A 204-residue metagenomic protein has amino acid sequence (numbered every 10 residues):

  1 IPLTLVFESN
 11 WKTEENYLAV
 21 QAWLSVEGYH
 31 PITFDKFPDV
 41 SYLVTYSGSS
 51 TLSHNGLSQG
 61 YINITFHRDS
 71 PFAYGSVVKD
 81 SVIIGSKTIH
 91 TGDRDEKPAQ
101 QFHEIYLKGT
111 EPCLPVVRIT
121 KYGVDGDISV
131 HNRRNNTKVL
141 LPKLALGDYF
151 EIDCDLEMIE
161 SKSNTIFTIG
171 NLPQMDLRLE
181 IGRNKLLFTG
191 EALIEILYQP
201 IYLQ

Functional and structural regions predicted by a protein language model:
I1-W11, S58-F72, N184: Oligomerization/assembly interface segments of phage tail-like spikes and tubes
P2-E27, P31: Compositionally biased, low-complexity regions
L5, F34, Y46, R68 (+2 more regions): Hydrophobic side chains in beta-strands
E15-L24, Y61-I62, V78-V82: "Short basic amphipathic alpha-helical interaction patches in structured regions
W23-G28, H54-G56, H67, G85-H90 (+1 more regions): Short, surface-exposed linear patches
S25, D35-D39, L57-Q59, T110 (+3 more regions): A generic structural signal for short, non-catalytic loop/turn and secondary-structure boundary residues
Y29-Y74: Short beta-strand and beta-hairpin "edge-sheet" elements
S76-Q204: Intrinsically disordered, low-complexity segments enriched in serine, threonine, and glycine
